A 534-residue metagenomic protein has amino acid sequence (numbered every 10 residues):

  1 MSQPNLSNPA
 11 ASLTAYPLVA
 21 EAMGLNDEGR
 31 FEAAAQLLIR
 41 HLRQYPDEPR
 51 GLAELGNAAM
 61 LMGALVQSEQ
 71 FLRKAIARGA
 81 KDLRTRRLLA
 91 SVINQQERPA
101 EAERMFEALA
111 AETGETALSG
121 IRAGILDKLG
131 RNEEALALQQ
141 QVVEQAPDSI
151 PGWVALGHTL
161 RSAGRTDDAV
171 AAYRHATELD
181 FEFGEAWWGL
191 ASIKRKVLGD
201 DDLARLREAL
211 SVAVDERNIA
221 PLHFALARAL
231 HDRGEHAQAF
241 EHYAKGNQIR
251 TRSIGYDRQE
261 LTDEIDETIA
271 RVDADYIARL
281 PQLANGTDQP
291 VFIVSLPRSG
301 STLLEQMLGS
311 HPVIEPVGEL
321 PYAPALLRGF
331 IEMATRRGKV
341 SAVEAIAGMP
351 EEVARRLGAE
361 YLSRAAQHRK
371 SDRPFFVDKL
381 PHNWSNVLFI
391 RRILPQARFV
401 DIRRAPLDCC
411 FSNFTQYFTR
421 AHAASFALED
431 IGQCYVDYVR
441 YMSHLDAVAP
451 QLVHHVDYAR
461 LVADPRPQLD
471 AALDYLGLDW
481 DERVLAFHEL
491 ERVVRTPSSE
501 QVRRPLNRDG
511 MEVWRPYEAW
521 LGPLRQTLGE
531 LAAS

Functional and structural regions predicted by a protein language model:
S12, P46, A80, T113-G114 (+4 more regions): Short coil turns that delineate tetratricopeptide repeat
A15, P49-R50, D82-R84, G114-A117 (+3 more regions): Helix-start (N-cap) detector for alpha-helical repeat units in TPR-like alpha-solenoids, especially tetratricopeptide
A172, L190-A191, L203-D215, L222-T287 (+4 more regions): PAPS-dependent sulfotransferases, especially Golgi type II membrane carbohydrate sulfotransferases
L283-R392: Phosphate-binding active sites in nucleotide-utilizing proteins
